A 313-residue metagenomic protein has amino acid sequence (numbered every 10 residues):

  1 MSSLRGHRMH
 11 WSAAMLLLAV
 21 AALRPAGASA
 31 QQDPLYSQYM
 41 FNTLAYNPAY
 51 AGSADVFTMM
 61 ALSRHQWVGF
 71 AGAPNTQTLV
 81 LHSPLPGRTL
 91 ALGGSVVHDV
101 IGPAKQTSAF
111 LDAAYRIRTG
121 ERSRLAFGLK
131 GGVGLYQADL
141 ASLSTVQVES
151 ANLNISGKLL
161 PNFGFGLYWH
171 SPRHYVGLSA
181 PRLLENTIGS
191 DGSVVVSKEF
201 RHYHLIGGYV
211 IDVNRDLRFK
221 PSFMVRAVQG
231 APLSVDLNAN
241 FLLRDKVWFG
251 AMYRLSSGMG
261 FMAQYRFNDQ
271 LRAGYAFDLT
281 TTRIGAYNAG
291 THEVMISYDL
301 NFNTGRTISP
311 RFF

Functional and structural regions predicted by a protein language model:
M1-M15: Bacterial N-terminal signal peptides that target proteins for export
A14-L17, S171-R173: Short hydrophobic "helix-edge" motifs at membrane interfaces and signal-peptide entry regions
Q31-F313: Subset of outer-membrane beta-barrel
